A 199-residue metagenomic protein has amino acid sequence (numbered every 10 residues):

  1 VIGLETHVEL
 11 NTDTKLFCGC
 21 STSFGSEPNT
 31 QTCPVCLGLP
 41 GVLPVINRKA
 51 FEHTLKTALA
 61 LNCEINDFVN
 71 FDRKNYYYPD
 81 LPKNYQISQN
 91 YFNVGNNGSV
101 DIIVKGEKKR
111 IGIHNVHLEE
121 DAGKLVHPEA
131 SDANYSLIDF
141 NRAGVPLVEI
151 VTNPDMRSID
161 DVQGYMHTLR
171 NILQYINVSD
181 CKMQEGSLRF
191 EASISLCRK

Functional and structural regions predicted by a protein language model:
V1-K199: Basic, nucleic-acid-interacting segments
